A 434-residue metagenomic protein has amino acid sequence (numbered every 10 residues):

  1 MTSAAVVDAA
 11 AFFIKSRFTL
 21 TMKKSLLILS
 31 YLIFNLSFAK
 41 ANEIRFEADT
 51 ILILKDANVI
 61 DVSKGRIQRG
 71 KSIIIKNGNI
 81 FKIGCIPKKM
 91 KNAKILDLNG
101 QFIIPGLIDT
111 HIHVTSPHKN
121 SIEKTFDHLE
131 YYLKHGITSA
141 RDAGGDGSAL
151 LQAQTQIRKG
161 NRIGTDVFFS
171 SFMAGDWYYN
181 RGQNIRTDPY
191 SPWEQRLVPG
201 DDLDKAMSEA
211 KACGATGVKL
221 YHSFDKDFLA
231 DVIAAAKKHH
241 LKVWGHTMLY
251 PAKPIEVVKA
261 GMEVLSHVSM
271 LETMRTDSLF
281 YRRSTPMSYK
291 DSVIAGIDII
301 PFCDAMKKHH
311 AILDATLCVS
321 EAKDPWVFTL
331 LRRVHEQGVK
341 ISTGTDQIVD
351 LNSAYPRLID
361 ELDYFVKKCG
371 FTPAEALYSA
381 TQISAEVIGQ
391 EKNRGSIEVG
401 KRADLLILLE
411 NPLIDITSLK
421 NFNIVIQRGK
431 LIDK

Functional and structural regions predicted by a protein language model:
M1, R17-I44: Bacterial Sec-dependent N-terminal signal peptides
M1-F13, R17: Positively charged N-terminal leader segments that act as targeting/secretion signals
E43-I53, V59, S63-I104: Histidine-rich, glycine-flanked metal-binding segment
A57, I73, G78, G100 (+13 more regions): Divalent metal-coordination and catalytic microenvironments
L98, F102-I103, L107-T110, K124-H246 (+3 more regions): Divalent-metal coordination cores built from histidine and acidic residues
H118-S121, L150, K253-G261, R275-Y281 (+4 more regions): Histidine/acidic-residue-rich catalytic or RNA/ligand-binding cores of hydrolases and nuclease-related proteins
P325-N411: His/Asp/Glu-enriched, well-ordered alpha-helical/loop segment that forms or immediately abuts the divalent-metal
Q382, V399-K434: C-terminal cap of metal-dependent C-N hydrolases
